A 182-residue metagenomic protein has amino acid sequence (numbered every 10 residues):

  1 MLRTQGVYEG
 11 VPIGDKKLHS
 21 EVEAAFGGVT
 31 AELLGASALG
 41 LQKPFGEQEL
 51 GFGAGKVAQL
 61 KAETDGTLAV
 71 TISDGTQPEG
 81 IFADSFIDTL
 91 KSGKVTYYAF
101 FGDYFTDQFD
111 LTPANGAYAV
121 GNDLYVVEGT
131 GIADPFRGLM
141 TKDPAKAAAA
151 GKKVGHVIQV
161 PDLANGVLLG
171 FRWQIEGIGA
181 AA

Functional and structural regions predicted by a protein language model:
M1-A182: Surface-exposed, low-hydrophobicity beta-strand/loop segments enriched in small/polar/acidic residues
